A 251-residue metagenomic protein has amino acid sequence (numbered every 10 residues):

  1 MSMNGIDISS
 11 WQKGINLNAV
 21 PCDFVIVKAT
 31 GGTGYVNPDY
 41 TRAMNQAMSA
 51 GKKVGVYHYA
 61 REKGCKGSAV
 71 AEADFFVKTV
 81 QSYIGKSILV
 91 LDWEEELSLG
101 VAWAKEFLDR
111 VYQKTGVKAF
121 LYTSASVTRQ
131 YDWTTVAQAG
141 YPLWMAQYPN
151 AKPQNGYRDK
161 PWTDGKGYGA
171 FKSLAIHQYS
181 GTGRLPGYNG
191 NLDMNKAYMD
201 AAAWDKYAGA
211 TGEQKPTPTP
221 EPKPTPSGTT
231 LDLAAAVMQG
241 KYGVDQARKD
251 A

Functional and structural regions predicted by a protein language model:
M1-Q12, L17-A19, V136-P224: Functionally critical loop-and-helix segments that line ligand-binding/catalytic clefts of soluble enzyme domains
M1-V117, G140: Substrate-binding cleft of extracellular glycoside hydrolase catalytic domains
A29, M48-G51, V80, V111 (+6 more regions): Sec/Tat-exported extracytoplasmic proteins
G34, K63, T128, K152 (+1 more regions): Flexible, glycine-rich phosphate/dinucleotide-binding loops and adjacent beta-alpha linkers at cofactor/substrate
Y83, T217-E221, V244: Short secondary-structure junctions and interdomain/linker hinges
S87-K166: Catalytic domains of cell-wall/extracellular-matrix polysaccharide-remodeling enzymes, centered on de-N-acetylation
E94, G100, G243-A251: A glycine-rich, coil/turn loop motif that links secondary-structure elements
S227-G228, D232-K249: Extracytoplasmic Gram-positive cell-surface binding/anchoring modules and repeats
